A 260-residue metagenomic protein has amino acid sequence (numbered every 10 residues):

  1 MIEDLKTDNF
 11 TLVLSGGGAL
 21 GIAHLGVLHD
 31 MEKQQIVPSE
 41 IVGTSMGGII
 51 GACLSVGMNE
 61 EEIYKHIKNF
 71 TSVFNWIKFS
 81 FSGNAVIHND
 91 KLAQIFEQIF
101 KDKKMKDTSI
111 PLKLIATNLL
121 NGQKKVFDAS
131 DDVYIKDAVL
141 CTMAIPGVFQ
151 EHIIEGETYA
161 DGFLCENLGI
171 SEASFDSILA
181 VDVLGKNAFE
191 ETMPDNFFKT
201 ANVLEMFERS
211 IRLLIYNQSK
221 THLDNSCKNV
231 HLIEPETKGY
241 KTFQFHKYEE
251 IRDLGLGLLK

Functional and structural regions predicted by a protein language model:
M1-T44, A52-K260: Patatin-like phospholipase
